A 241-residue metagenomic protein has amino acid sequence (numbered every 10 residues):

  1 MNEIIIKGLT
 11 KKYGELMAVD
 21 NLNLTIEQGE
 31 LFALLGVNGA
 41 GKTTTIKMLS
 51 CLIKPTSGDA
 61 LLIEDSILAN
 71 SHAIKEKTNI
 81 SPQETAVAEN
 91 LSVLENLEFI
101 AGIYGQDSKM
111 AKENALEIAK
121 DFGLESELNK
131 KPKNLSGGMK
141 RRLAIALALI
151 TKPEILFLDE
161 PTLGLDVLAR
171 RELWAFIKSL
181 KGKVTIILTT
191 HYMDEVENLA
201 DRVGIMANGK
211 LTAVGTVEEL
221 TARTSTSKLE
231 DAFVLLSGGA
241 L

Functional and structural regions predicted by a protein language model:
G58-A69, A73-I74: Conserved ABC transporter NBD signature motif
N90, K131-L135: Conserved ABC ATPase signature
E98, G102, K109-E127: Conserved ABC ATPase "signature" region
I150-E154: A short, proline-enriched helix->beta-strand linker immediately N-terminal to the Walker B motif in ABC-type P-loop
L156-D159: Catalytic Walker B motif of ABC-type/P-loop ATPase nucleotide-binding domains
V214-G215: ABC ATPase "signature
